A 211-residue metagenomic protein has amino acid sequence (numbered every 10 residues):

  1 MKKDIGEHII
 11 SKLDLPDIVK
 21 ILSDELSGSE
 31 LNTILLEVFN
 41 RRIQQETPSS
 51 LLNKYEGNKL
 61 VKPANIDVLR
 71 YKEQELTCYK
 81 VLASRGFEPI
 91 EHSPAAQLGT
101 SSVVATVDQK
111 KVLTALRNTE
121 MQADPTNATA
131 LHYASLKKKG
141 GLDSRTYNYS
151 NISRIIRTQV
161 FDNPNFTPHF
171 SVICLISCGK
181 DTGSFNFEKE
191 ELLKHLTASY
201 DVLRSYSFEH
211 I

Functional and structural regions predicted by a protein language model:
M1-P168: Class II aminoacyl-tRNA synthetase-like tRNA-binding/catalytic domains
P164, H169-I211: Extended accessory regions or peripheral subdomains of proteins
